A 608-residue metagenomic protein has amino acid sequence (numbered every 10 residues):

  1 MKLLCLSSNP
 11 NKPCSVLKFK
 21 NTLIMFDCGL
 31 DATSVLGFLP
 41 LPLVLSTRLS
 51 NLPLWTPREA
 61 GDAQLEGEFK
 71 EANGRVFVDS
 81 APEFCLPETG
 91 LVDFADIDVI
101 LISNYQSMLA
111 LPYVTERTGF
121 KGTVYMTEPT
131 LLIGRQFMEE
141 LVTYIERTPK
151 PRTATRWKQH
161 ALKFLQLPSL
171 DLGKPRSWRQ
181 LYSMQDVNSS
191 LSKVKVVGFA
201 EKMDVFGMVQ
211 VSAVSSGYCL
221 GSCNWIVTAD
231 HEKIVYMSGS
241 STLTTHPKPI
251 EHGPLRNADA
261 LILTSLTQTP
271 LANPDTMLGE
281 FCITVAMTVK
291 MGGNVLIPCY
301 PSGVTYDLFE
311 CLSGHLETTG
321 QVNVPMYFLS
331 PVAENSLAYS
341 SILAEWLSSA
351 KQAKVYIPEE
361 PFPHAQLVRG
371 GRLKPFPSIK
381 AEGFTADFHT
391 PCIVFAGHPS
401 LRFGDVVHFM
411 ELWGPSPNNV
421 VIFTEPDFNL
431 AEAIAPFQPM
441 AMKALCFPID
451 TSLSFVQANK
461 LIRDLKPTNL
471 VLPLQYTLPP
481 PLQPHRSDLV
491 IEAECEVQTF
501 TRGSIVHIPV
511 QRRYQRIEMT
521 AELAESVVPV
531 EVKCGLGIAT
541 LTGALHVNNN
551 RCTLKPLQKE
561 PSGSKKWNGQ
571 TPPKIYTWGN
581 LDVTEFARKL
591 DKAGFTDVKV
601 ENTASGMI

Functional and structural regions predicted by a protein language model:
M1-I608: Acidic/His-rich, metal-assisted hydrolase cores and their charged scaffolds
